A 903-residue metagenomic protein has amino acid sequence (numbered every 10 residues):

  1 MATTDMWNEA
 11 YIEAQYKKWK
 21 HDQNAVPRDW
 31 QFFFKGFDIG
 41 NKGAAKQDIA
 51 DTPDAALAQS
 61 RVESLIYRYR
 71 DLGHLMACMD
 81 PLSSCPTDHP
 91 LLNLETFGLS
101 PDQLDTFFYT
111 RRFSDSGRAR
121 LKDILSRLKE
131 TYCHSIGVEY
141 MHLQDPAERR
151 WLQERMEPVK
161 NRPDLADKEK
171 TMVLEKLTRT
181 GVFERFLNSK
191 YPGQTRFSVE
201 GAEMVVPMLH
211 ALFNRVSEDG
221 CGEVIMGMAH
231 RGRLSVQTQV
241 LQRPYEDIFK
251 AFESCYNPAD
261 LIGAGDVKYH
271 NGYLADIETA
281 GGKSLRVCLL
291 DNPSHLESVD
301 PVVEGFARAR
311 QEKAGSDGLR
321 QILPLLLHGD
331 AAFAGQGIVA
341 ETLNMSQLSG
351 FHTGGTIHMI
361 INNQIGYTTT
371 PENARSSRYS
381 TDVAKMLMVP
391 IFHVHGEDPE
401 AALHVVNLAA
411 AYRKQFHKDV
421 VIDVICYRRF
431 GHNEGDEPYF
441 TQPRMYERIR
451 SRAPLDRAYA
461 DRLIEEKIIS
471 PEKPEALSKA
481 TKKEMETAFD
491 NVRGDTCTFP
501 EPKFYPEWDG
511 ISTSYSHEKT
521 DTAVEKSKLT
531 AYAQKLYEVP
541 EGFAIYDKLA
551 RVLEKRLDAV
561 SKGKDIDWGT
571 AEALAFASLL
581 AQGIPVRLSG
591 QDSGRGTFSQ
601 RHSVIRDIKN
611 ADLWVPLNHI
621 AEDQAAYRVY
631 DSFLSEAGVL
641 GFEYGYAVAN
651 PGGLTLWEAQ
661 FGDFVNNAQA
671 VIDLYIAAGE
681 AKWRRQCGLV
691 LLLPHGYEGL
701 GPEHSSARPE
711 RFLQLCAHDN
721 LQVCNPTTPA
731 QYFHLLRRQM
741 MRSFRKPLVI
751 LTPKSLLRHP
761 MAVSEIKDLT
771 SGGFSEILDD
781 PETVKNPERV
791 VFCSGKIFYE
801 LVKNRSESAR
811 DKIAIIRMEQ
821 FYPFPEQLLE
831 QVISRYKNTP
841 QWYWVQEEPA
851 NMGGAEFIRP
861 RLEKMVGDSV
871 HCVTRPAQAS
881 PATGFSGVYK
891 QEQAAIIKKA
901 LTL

Functional and structural regions predicted by a protein language model:
M1-F37: Subset of Sec-pathway N-terminal targeting signals
A2-D5, N24, K35, I39 (+6 more regions): Thiamine diphosphate
F37-V205, C221: Extended, charge-enriched "interface" segments that sit outside catalytic cores
L65-P81, L212-V240, H328-M345, H417 (+5 more regions): Conserved phosphate/anionic-ligand binding catalytic regions in large, soluble enzymes, centered on
Y69-L72, M76-F108, F113-R127, P244-D247 (+5 more regions): Glycine/aspartate-rich loop-and-adjacent alpha/beta segment that forms the canonical ThDP
N161-F183, F252-E304, R308-G315, P616 (+2 more regions): Active-site cores of enzymes that catalyze phosphoryl transfer or operate on phosphate-rich substrates
G222-M388, F392, F598-N650: Cofactor-binding active-site loop characterized by glycine-rich and histidine/acidic residues
L455-D456, E466, P471-V586: Hard-cation-handling environments
